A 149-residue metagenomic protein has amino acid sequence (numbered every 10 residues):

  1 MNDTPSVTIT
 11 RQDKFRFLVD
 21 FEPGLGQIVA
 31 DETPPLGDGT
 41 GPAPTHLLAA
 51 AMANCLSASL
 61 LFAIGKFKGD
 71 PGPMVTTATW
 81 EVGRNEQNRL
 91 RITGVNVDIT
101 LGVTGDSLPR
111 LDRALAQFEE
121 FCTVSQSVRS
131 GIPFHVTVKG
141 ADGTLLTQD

Functional and structural regions predicted by a protein language model:
M1-A50, A58-D149: Extended beta-strand/beta-hairpin segments
